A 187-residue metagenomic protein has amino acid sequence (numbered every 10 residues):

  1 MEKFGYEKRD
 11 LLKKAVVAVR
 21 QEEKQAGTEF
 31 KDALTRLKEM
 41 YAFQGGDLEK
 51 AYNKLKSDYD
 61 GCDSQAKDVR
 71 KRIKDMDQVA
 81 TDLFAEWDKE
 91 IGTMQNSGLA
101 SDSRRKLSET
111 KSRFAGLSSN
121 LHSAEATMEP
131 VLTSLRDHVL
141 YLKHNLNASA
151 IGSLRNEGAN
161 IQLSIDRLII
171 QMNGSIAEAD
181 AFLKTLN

Functional and structural regions predicted by a protein language model:
M1-C62: Immediate post-signal-peptide N-terminus of mature secreted/exported proteins
Q21, T28-T35, S57, Q78 (+4 more regions): Generic structural signal for well-ordered, non-membrane alpha-helices
E22, D60-R72, A124: Contiguous, amphipathic alpha-helical segments that mediate oligomerization or scaffolding in large protein assemblies
E22-E23, L117-N187: C-terminal amphipathic alpha-helix
D32, R36, K71, D88 (+1 more regions): Compositionally biased, intrinsically disordered terminal targeting/sorting segments of membrane/secreted proteins
E49-K56, A100-S108, G152-A159: Short, charged, amphipathic alpha-helical segments
D63, S108-K111, Q162-L163: Amphipathic alpha-helical hairpins/coiled-coils and adjacent low-complexity
R72-G152: Extended amphipathic alpha-helical interaction segments
